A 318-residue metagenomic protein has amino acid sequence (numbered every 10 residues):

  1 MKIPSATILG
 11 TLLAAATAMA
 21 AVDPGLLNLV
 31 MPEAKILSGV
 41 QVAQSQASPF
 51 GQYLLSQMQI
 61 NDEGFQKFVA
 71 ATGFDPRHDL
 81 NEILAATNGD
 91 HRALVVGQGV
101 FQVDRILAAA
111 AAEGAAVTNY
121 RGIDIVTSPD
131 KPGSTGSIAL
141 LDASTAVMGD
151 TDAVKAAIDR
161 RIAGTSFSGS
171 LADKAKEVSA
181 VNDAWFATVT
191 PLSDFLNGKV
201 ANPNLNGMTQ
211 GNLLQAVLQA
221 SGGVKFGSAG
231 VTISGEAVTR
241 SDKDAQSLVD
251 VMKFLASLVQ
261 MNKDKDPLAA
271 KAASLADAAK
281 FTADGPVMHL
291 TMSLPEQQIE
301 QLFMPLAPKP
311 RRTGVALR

Functional and structural regions predicted by a protein language model:
M1-A6: Positively charged n-region of N-terminal signal peptides that target proteins for export
T7-A16: Bacterial N-terminal signal peptides
A20-G133, K174-L213, D250-A278, E300-R318: Structural boundary/hinge residues at secondary-structure and domain interfaces
I36-S38, H91-G99, S144-G149, I233-A237 (+1 more regions): Short cationic amphipathic helices and targeting signals
D90-R92, F101, Y120-I123, A139-A146 (+1 more regions): Short, solvent-exposed coil/turn segments at beta-strand boundaries
S134-R161, G227-G230, K280-I299: A short, solvent-exposed beta-edge/loop patch
T135-L196: A conserved glycine-rich beta-strand in the N-terminal activation segment of trypsin-fold
Q215-A283: Intrinsically disordered, low-complexity segments enriched in Gly and acidic/Ser/Thr residues that form flexible
